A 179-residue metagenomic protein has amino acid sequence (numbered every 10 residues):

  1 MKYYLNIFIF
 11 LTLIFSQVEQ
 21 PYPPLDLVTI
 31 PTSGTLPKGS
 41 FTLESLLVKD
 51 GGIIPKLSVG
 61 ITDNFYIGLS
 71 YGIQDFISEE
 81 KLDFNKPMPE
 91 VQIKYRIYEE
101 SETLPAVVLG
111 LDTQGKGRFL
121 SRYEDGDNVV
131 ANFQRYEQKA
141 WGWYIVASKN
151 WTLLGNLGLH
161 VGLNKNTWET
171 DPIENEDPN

Functional and structural regions predicted by a protein language model:
M1-K2, G142: Intrinsically disordered, low-complexity segments enriched in small/polar residues
Y3-F15: Sec-dependent N-terminal signal peptides
I7, L154-G155: Intrinsically disordered, low-complexity segments enriched in polar/charged small residues
Q17-L153, N166-T167, D177: Transmembrane beta-barrel domains of Gram-negative outer membranes and organellar outer membranes
G158: Mobile, glycine-rich extracellular loop/lid and propeptide segments that shape or gate substrate/ligand access
V161-N179: A mid-sequence, solvent-exposed acidic-amphipathic segment
